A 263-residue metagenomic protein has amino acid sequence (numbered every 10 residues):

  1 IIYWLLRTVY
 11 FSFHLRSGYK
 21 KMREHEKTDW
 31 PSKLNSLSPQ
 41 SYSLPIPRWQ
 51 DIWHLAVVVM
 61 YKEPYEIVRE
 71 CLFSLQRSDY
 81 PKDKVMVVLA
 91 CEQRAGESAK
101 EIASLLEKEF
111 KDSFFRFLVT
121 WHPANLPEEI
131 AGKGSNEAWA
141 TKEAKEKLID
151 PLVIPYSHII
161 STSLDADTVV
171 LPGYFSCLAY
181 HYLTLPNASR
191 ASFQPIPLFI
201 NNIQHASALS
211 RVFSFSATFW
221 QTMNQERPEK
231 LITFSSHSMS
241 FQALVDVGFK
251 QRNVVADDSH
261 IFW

Functional and structural regions predicted by a protein language model:
I1-L44, F249: N-terminal membrane-anchoring/stem segments of glycan-assembly enzymes
P47-H54, S157: A short, charged/proline- and glycine-enriched loop that marks the coil->beta-strand transition at the N-terminal
D51-V59, L72-L75, K84-C91: Hydrophobic targeting segments
C71-K84, R94, K108-E109, T184-L185: Short, acidic, metal-binding catalytic loop of nucleotide-sugar glycosyltransferases
C91-L106, H122-P127: A conserved acidic beta->alpha catalytic loop
E107-F114, L118, P123, P127-P155 (+2 more regions): Long helical/loop segments within the catalytic core of UDP-sugar-dependent glycosyltransferases, especially the large
S161: Short aromatic/hydrophobic "clamp" motif used to bind/position activated sugar donors
D165-V169: The conserved acidic donor/metal-binding loop of glycosyltransferases
